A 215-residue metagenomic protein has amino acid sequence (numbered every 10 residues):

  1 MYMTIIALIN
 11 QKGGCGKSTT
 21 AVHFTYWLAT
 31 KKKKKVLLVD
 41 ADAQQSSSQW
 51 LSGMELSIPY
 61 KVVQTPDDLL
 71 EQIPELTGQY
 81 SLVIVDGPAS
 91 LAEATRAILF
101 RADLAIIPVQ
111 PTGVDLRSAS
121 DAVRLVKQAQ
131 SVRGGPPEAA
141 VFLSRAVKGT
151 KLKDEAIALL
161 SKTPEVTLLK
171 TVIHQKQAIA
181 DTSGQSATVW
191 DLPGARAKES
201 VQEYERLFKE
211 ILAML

Functional and structural regions predicted by a protein language model:
Y2-Q11, C15, F24-A89, E93-R96 (+1 more regions): P-loop/Walker-type NTP enzyme "switch/lid" segment
L37-L38, V85, I107, V141-L143: Structural beta-sheet core signal
A94-G113: Inter-motif core of Ras-like GTPase G domains
A119-R133: Conserved C-terminal guanine-recognition region of P-loop GTPase G domains, centered on the G4
V147, I157-V189: Beta-strand-loop-alpha "switch" segments that mediate conformational coupling across diverse proteins
S183-V201: C-terminal boundary of histidine-terminating zinc-finger modules
